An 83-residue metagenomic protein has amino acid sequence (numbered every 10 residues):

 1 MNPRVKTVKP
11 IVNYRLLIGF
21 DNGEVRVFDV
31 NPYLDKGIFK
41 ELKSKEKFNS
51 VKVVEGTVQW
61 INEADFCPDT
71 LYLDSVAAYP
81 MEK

Functional and structural regions predicted by a protein language model:
M1-K83: Motif-centric detector for short Cys/His coordination patterns
